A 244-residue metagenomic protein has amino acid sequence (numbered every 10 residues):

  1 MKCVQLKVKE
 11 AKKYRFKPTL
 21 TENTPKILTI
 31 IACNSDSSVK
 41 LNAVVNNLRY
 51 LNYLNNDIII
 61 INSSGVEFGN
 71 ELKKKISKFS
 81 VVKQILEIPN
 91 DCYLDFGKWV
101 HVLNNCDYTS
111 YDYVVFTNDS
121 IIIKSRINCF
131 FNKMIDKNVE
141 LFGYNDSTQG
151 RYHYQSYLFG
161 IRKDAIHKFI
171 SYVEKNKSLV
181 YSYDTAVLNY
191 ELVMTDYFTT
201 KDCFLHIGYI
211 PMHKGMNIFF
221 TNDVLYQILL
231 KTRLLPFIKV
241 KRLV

Functional and structural regions predicted by a protein language model:
M1-V244: ER/Golgi luminal nucleotide-sugar-dependent glycosyltransferases, focusing on the catalytic module
